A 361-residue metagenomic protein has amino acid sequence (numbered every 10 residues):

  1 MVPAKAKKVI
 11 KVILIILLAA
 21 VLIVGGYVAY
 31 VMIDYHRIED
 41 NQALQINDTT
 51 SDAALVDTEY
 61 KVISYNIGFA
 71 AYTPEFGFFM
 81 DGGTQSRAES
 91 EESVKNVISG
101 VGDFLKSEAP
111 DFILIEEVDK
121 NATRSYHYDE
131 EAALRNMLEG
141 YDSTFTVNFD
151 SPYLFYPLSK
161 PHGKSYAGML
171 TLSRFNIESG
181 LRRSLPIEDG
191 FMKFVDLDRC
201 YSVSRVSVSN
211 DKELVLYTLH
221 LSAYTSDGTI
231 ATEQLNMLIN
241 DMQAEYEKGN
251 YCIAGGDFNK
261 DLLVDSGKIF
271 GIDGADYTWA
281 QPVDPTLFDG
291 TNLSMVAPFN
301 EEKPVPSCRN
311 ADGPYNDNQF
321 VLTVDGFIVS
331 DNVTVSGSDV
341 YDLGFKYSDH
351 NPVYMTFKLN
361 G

Functional and structural regions predicted by a protein language model:
V2-M137, F145-Y166, G361: N-terminal, active-site-proximal structural segment of metallo-dependent hydrolase catalytic domains
K61-I67, G100-H127, L172, S204-V206 (+4 more regions): Active-site beta-strand/loop signature of hydrolases that rely on acidic residues for catalysis
T84-S90, V118-K120, L185-K193, H220-T229: Surface-exposed cleft-lining segments at the edges of enzyme active sites
N136-E139, K164-G180, N318-T334, K358: Conserved beta strand-loop-helix elements of the APE1-like EEP
D150-L214, T218: A well-ordered secondary-structure block
Y166-M169, L197-V203, V321-G326, D349-Y354: Short hydrophobic/aromatic beta-strand or adjacent loop that forms the aromatic wall/cage of a ligand/substrate-binding
M192-K193, G313-N318, D342-K346: Short proline/glycine-enriched turn/loop segments at secondary-structure junctions
S226-D331: Metal-dependent phosphoesterases centered on the DNase I-like endonuclease/exonuclease/phosphatase
